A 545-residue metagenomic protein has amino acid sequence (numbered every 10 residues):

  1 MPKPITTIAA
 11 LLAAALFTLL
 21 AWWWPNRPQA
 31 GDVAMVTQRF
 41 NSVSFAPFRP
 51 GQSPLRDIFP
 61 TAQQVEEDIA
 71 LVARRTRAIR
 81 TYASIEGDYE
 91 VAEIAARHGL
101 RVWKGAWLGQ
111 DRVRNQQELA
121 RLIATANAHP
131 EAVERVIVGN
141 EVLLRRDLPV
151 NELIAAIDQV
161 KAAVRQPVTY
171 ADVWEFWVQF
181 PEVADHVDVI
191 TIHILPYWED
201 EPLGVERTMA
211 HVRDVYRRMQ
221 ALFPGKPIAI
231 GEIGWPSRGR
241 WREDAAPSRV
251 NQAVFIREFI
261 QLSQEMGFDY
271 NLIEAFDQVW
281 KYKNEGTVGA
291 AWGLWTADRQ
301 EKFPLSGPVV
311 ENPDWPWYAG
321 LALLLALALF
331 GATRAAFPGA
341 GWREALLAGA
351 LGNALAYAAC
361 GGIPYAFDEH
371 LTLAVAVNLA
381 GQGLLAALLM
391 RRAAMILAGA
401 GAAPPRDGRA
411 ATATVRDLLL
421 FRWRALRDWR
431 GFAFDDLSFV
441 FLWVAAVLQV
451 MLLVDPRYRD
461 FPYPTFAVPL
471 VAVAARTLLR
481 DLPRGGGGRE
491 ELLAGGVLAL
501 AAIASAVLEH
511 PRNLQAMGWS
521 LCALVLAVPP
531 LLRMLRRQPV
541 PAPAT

Functional and structural regions predicted by a protein language model:
S44-A106, Q110-Q117: N-terminal carbohydrate-binding/catalytic regions of secreted carbohydrate-active enzymes
L55, V91-P167: Substrate-binding cleft of extracellular glycoside hydrolase catalytic domains
H98, K104, E134, D172-A210 (+2 more regions): Aromatic- and acid-rich polysaccharide-binding/catalytic face of secreted or lumenal carbohydrate-active enzymes
A106, V160-V178, G225-E232, F268-Q278: Aromatic-lined carbohydrate-recognition surfaces of secreted/lumenal glycan-active proteins
L143-A163, E182-L222, R240: Substrate-binding surface in catalytic domains of secreted glycosidases
I194-P202, A221-Q252: Active-site clefts of carbohydrate-active enzymes
E243-S306: Substrate-binding cleft of secreted/luminal carbohydrate-active enzymes
A340-T545: Alpha-helical transmembrane segments of integral membrane proteins
